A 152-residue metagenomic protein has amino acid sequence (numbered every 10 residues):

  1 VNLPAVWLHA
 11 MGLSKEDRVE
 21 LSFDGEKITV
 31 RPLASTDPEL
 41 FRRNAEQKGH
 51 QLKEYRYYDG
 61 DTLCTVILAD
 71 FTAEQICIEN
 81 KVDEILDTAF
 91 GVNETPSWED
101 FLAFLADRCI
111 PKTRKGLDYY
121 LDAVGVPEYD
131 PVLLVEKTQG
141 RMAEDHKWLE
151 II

Functional and structural regions predicted by a protein language model:
V1-A10, S14-I152: Phosphate/dinucleotide-binding and metal-coordinating scaffold of catalytic cores in nucleotide-dependent enzymes
